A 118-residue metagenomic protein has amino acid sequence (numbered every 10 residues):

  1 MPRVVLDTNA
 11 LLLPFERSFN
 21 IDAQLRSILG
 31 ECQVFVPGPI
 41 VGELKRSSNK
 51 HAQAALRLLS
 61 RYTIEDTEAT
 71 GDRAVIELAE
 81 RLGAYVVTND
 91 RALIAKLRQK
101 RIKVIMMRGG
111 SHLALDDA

Functional and structural regions predicted by a protein language model:
M1-R17: Metal-dependent nucleic-acid phosphoesterase active-site entry motif
M1-R3, E31, G83: A general structural motif
F15-F35: A short alpha/beta connector and helix-capping loop motif
F35-A118: Nuclease catalytic cores that cleave nucleic-acid phosphodiester bonds, predominantly acidic two-metal-ion
